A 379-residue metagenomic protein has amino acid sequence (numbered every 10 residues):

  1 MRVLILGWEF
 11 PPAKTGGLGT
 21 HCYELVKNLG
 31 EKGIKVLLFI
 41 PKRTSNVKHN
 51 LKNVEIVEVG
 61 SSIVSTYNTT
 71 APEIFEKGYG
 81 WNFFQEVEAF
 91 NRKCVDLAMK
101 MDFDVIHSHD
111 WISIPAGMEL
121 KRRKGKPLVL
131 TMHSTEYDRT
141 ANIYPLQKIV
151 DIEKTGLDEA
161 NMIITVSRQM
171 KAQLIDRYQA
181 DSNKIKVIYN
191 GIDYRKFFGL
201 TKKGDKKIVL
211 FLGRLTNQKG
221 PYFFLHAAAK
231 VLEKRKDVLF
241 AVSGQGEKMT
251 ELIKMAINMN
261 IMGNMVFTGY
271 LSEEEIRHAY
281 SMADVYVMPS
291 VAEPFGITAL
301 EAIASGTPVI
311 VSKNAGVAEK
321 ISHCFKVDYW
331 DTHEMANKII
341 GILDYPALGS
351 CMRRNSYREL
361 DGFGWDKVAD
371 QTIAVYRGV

Functional and structural regions predicted by a protein language model:
T20, K207-K230, E247-T250: A conserved mid-protein helix/loop that constitutes part of the nucleotide-sugar donor-binding site
L37-M101: A conserved catalytic-core segment of Leloir-type glycosyltransferases
Q169, G191: Carbohydrate-associated surface elements
I253-L271: Nucleotide-activated donor-binding/catalytic signature segment of Leloir-type glycosyltransferases, i.e., the conserved
Y270-L271, H278-A283: Short alpha-helical donor nucleotide-sugar binding micro-motif in glycosyltransferases
V291: Aromatic "clamp/platform" in nucleotide-sugar-dependent glycosyltransferases that forms part of the donor/acceptor
P308-V311: Short hydrophobic beta-strand element within catalytic cores of glycosyltransferases and related nucleotide-activated
C324-H333, G341-P346: Conserved acidic donor-binding segment of nucleotide-sugar-dependent glycosyltransferases
